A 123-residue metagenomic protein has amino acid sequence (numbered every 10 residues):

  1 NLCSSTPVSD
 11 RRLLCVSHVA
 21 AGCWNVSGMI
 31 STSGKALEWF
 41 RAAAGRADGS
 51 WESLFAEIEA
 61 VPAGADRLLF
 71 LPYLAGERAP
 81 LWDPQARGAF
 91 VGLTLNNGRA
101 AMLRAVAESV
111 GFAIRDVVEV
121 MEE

Functional and structural regions predicted by a protein language model:
N1-E123: Active-site core segments that coordinate phosphate-bearing ligands/cofactors across diverse enzyme families
